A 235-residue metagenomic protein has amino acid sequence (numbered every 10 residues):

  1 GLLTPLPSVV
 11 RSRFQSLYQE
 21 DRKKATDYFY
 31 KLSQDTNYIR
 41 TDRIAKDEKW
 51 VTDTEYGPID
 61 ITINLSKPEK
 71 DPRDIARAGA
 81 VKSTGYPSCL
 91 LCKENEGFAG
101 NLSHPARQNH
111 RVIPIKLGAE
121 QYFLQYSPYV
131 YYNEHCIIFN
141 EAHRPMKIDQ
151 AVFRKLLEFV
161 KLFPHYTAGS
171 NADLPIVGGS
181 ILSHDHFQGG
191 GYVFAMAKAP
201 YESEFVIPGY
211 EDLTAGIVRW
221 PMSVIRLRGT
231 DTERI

Functional and structural regions predicted by a protein language model:
G1-I148, R219-P221, E233: Active-site microenvironments that recognize anionic phosphate/pyrophosphate groups
N64-S66, Y129, E141-A142, N171-P175 (+2 more regions): An acidic- and aromatic-residue-enriched active-site/binding cleft used to recognize and process polar
A78-S83, H143-P145, L156-E158, F187-G190 (+1 more regions): Short, low-complexity, polar/charged sequence segments that are solvent-exposed and flexible
N109-R111, E141-A168: Helical scaffold of the NTase/Pol beta-like nucleotidyltransferase catalytic core
Y122-P128, V152-V160, F205-L213: Structured alpha-helical segments in the cores of large, soluble enzyme domains
L124, A168, D185-F187: Hydrophobic faces of well-ordered beta-strands that scaffold small-molecule active sites in alpha/beta enzyme cores
E134-N140, V177-F194: Histidine-centered divalent-metal-coordination microenvironment in nucleic-acid enzymes
K147, H165-T167, L174-S180, G191-I235: Conserved His + Asp/Glu catalytic blocks
